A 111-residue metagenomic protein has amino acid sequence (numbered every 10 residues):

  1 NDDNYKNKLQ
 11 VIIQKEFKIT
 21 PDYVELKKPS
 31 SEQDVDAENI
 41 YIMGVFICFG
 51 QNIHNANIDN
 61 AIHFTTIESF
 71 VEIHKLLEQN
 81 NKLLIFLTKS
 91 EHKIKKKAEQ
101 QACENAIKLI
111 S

Functional and structural regions predicted by a protein language model:
N1-S111: Double-stranded RNA-binding/processing signature
